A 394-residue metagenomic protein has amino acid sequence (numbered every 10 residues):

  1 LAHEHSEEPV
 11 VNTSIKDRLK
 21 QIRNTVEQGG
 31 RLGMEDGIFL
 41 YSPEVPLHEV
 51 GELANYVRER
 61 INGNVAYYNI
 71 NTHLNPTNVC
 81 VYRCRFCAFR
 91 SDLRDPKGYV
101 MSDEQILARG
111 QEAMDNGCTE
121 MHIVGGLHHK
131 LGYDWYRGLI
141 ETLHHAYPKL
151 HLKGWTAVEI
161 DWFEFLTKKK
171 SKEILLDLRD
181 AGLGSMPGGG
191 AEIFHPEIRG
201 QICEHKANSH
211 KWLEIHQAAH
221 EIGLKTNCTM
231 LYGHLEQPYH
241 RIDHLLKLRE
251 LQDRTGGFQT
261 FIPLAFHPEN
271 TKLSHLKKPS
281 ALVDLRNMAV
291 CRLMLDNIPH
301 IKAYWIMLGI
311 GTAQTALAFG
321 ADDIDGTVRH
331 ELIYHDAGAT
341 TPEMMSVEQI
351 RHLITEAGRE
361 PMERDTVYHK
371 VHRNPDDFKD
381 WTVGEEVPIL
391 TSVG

Functional and structural regions predicted by a protein language model:
L1-H48, Y56, A108, M114 (+1 more regions): Auxiliary Fe-S-binding modules of radical SAM enzymes
G29, A54, C84, I123 (+5 more regions): Conserved, mostly hydrophobic/aromatic
E49-R94, G98-V124, M186: N-terminal pre-triad scaffold of radical SAM enzymes
N71-H73, R94, V124-Y133, P196 (+2 more regions): Glycine-rich, proline-tolerant flexible connector loops at the mouths of alpha/beta enzymes
G110, R137-E141, L175, L213-H216 (+5 more regions): Generic structural signal for well-ordered alpha-helices, preferentially at hydrophobic/aromatic core positions
C118-H216, H220-C228, H234-E236, H300: Conserved SAM/AdoMet-binding glycine-rich loop
K170-I174, L235-R249, L308-F319: Catalytic cores of alpha/beta
